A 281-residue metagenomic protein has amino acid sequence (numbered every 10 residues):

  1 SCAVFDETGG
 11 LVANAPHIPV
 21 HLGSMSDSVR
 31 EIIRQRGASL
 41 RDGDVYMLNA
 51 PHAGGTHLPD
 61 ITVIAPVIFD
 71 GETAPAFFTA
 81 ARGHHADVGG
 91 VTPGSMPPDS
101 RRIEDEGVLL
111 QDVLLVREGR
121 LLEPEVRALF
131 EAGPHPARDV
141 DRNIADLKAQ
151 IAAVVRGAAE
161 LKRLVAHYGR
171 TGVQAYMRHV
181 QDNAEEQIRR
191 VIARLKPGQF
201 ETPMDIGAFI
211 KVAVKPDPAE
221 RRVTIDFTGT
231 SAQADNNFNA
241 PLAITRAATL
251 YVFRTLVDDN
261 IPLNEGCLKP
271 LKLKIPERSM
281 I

Functional and structural regions predicted by a protein language model:
S1-V4, V45, N49-H52, R170-T171 (+3 more regions): A glycine-rich phosphate-binding loop feature that marks nucleotide/adenosyl-phosphate handling sites
F5, I188, I210-V214, V223 (+3 more regions): Extended, hydrophobic alpha-helical segments in both membrane/secreted and soluble proteins
G10-V12, M25-I68, E201-D205: Conserved mixed alpha/beta core segments that line enzyme active sites in large multi-domain catalysts
I18-I32, A65, T79-R117, T228-V252: Extended active-site and interfacial segments that coordinate phosphate-rich ligands in large catalytic machineries
V20-G23, G54, N236-N237, P241 (+1 more regions): Hydrophobic core positions in small helical hairpin nucleic-acid-binding modules
T62-D70, A80, P216: A short, hydrophobic, proline-anchored segment that marks a local hinge/packing element in signaling and regulatory
D70, A74-L161: Mobile "lid/hinge" segments at catalytic clefts and subdomain interfaces of large enzymes
V155-Q233: Accessory "access/gating" subregions that flank catalytic or transport cores
